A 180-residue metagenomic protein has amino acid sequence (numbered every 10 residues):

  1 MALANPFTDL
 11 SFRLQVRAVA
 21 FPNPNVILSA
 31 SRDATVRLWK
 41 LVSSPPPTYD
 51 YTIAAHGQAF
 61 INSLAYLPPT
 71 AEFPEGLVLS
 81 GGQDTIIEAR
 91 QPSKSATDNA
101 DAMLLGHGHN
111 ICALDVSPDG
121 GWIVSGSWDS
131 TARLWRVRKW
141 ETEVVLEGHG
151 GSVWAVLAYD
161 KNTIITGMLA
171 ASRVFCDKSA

Functional and structural regions predicted by a protein language model:
A2-L3, S43-P46, K94-A96, K139-E141 (+1 more regions): Short coil turn/linker residues within repeat-based beta-strand modules
A4-F7, P47-Y51, D98-A102, E141-V144: A structural motif specific to WD40 beta-propellers
D9-R32: Beta-strand-rich domains and repeat architectures in extracellular enzymes and scaffolds, especially beta-propellers
D9-V16, I53-I61, L104-I111, L146-V153: WD40/WD-repeat beta-propeller blade N-cap
V19, V36-K40, I87-P92, A132-W135 (+2 more regions): WD40-repeat beta-propellers
V19-N25, L64-E75, D115-G121, V156-N162: Loop/turn segments within WD40 beta-propeller blades
A30-D33, G81-D84, S125-S130, T166-A170: Conserved strand-to-loop turn within each blade of WD40 beta-propeller repeats
V137-A180: WD40 beta-propeller repeat blades
